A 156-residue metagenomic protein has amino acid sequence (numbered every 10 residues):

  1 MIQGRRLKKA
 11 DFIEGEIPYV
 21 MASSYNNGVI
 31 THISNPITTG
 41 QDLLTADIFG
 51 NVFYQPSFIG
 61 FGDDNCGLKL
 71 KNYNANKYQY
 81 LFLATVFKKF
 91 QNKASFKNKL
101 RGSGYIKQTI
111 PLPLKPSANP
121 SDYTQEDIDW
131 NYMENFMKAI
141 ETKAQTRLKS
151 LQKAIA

Functional and structural regions predicted by a protein language model:
M1-A156: Charged, alpha-helix-forming regions
